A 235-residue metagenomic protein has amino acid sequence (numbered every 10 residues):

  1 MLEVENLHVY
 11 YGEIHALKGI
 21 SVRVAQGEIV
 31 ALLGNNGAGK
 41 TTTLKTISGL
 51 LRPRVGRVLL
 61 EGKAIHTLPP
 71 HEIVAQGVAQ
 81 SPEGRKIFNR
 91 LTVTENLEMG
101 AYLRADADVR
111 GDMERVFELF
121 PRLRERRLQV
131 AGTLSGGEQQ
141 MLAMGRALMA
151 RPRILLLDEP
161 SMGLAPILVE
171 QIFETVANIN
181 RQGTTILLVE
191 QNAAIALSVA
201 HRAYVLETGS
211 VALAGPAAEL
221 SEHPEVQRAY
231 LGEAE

Functional and structural regions predicted by a protein language model:
M1-E235: Glycine-rich phosphate-binding loops of nucleotide-dependent enzymes
